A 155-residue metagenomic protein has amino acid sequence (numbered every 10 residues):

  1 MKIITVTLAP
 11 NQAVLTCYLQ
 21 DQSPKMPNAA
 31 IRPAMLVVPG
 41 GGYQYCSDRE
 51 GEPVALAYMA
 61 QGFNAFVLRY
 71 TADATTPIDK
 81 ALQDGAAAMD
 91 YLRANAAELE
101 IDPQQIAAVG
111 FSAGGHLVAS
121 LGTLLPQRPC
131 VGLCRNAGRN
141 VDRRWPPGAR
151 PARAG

Functional and structural regions predicted by a protein language model:
M1-A30: N-terminal cap/lid segment of alpha/beta-hydrolase-fold proteins
A29, S47-F66: Short amphipathic alpha-helix adjacent to the substrate-entry channel of hydrolases
I31-G40: Short beta-strand element of the alpha/beta-hydrolase
A34, M59-R69, A107: A fold-wide structural signal in alpha/beta-hydrolase
G42, Y70-A74, N140: Alpha/beta-hydrolase active-site loop signature
Y45-R49, P53, T76-Q83, A108 (+2 more regions): Residues at secondary-structure transition points
S47-D48, L68-P103: Catalytic nucleophile-loop/oxyanion-hole region of alpha/beta-hydrolase and closely related hydrolase-like folds
A87-G155: Primarily recognizes the serine-hydrolase "nucleophile elbow" in alpha/beta-hydrolase and SGNH/GDSL folds
